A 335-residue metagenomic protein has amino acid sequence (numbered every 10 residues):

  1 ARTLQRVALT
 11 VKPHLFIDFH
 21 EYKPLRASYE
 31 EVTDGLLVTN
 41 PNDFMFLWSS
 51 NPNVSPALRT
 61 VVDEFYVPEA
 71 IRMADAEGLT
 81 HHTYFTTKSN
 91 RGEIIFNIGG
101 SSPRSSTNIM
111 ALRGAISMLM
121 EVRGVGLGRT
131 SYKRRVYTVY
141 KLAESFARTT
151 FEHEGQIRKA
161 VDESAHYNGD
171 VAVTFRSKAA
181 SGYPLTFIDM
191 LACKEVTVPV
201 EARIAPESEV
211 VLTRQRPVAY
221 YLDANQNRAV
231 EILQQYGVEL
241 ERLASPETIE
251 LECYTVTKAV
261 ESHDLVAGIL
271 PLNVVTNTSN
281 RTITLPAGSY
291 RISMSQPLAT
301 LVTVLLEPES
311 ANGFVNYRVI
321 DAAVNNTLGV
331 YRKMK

Functional and structural regions predicted by a protein language model:
A1-K335: Structured catalytic-domain cores with a bias toward divalent-metal coordination
